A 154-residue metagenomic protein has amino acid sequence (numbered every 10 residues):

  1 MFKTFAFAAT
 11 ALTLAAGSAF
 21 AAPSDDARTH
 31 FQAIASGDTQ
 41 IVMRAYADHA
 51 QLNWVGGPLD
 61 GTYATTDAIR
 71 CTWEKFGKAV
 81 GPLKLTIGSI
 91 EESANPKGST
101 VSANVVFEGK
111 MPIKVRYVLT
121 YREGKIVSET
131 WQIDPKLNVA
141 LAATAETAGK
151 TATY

Functional and structural regions predicted by a protein language model:
M1-F5: Positively charged n-region of N-terminal signal peptides that target proteins for export
A6-A16: Bacterial N-terminal signal peptides
G17-A21: Sec/Tat signal peptide C-region and signal peptidase I cleavage site
D38-N53: Short, well-ordered alpha-helical segments enriched in acidic and aromatic residues
Q51-A64: A short gly/proline-enriched turn/hairpin at secondary-structure junctions
D67-P112: Surface-exposed, charged secondary-structure patches
A94-K136: Exposed beta-sheet edge and beta->alpha loop/turn motif
T130-Y154: Low-complexity, intrinsically disordered terminal/linker segments enriched in charged and Gly/Pro repeats
